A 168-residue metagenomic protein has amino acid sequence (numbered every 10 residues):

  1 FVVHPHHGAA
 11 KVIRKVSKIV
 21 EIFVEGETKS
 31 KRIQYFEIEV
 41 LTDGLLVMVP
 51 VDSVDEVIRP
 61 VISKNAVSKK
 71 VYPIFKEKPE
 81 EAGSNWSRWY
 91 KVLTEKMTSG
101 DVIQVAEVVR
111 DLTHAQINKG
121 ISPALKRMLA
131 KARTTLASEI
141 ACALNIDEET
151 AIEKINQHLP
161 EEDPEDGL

Functional and structural regions predicted by a protein language model:
F1-L46, V51: Conserved nucleotide-binding/hydrolysis modules and their immediate coupling elements across P-loop/ASCE NTPase motors
D52-L168: Charge/polar-rich, low-complexity and marginally structured segments
